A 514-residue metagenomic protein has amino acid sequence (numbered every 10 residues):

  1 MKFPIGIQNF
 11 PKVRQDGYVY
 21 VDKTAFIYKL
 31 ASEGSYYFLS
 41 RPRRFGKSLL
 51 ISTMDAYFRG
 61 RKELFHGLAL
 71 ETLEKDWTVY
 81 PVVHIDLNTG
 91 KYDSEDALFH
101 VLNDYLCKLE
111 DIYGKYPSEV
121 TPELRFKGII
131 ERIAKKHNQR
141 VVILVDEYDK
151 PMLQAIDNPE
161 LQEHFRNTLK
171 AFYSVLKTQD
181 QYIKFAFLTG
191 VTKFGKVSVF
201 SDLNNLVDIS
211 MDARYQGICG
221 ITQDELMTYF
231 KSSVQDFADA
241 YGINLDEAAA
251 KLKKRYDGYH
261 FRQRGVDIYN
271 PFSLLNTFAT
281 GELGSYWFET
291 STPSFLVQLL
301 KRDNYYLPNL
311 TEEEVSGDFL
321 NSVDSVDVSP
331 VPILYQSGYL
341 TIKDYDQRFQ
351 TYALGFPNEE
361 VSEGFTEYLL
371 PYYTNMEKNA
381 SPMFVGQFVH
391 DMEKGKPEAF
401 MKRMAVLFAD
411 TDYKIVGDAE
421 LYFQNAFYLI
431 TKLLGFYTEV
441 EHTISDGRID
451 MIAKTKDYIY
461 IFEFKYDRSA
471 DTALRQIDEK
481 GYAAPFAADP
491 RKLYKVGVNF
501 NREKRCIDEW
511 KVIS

Functional and structural regions predicted by a protein language model:
M1-A419, L434: Phosphate-binding site recognition
I133-H137, I430-K456: Active-site metal-binding core of divalent-cation-utilizing nuclease and nuclease-like domains
V142, Y458-Y460, Y494: Structural motif
Q162-N167, Y466-A483: Mg2+/Mn2+-dependent nuclease catalytic core
F172-Q179, P332-L340, Y428-K432, Q476-V496: Metal-dependent nuclease catalytic cores in nucleic-acid-processing enzymes, especially RNase H-like/related
F427, M451-Y466, K480: Conserved catalytic cores of phosphodiester-cleaving nucleases, focusing on short active-site segments
P485, D489-S514: Domain-level recognition of nuclease-like catalytic cores that cleave nucleotide substrates
